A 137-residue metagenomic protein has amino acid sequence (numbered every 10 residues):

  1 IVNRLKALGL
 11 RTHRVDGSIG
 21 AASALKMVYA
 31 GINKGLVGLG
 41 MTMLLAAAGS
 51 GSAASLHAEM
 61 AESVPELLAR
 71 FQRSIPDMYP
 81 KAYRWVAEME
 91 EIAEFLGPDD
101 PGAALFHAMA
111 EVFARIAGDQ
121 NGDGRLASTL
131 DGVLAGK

Functional and structural regions predicted by a protein language model:
I1-K34: Rossmann-fold dinucleotide-binding core
T12-H13, L56-H57, L130: Generic preference for hydrophobic/aromatic residues in regular secondary structure cores
A24-L126: Helical "substrate-binding/catalytic lid" subdomain of Rossmann-like NAD(P)-dependent dehydrogenases/reductases
D123-K137: Short, basic/aromatic-enriched C-terminal tail that caps enzymatic domains
